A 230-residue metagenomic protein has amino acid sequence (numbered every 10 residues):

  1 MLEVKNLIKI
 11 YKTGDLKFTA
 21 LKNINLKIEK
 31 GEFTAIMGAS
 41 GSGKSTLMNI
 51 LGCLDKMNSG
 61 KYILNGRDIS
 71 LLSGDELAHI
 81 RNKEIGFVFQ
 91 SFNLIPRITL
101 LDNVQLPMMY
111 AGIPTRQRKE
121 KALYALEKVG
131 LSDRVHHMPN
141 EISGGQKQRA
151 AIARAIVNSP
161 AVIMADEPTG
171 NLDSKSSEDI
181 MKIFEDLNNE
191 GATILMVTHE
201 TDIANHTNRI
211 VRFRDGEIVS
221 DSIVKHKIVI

Functional and structural regions predicted by a protein language model:
M1-F213: ABC family nucleotide-binding domain
R209, E217-I230: Conserved beta-strand-loop-alpha-helix hinge in the C-terminal portion of ABC ATPase nucleotide-binding domains
